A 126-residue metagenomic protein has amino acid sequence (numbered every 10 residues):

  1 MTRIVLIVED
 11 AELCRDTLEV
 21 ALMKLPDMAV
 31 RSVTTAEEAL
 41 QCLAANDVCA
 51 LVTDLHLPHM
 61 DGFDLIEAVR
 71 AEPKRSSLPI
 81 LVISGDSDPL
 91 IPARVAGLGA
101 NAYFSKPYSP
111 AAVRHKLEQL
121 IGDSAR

Functional and structural regions predicted by a protein language model:
E9: Conserved acidic carboxylate
E12-R31, L98: Two-component/phosphorelay signaling modules centered on CheY-like receiver
S32-A50: Acidic, metal-coordinating helix/loop segments flanking the phosphotransfer/catalytic sites of two-component signaling
D54, S84: Active-site residues of response regulator receiver
P58, D88: The feature encodes the CheY-like receiver
N101: Short, glycine/charged-rich "phosphate-handling" switch motifs in NTP-dependent and phosphotransfer domains
Y108-L117: C-terminal output helix
